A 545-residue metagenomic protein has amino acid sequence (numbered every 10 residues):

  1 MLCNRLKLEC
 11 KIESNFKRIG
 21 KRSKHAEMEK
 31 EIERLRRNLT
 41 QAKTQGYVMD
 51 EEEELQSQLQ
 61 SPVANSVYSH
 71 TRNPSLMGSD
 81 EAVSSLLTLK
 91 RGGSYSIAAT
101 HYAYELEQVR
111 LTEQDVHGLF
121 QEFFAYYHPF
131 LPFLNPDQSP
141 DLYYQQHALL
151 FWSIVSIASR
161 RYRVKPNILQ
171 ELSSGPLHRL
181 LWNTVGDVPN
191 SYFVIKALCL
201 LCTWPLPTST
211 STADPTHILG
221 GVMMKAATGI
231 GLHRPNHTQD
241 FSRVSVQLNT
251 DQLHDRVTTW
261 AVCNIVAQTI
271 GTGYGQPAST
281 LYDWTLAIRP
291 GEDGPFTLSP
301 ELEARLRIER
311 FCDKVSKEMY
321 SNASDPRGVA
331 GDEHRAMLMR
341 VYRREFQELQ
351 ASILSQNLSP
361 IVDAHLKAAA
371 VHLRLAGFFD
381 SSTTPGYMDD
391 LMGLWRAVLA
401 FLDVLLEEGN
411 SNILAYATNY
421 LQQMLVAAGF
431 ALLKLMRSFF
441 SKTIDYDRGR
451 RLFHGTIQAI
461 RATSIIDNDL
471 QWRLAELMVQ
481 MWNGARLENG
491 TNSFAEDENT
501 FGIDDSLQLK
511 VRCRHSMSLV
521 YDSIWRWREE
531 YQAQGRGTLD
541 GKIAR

Functional and structural regions predicted by a protein language model:
M1-L201, T208-T212, H217, M224-H233 (+2 more regions): Acidic, Ser/Thr/Pro-rich intrinsically disordered transcriptional activation regions
L86, I543-R545: Intrinsically disordered regulatory regions of transcription factors
Q145-A148, Q252-V257: Extracellular/periplasmic catalytic domains that process cell-envelope and extracellular macromolecules
H237-L248, G409-L414: Acidic, Ser/Thr- and Gly/Pro-rich intrinsically disordered linkers and low-complexity segments that flank or connect
H237-S242, A278-W284: Short, charged hinge/linker segments at domain and secondary-structure junctions
F241-Q252, L477-R486: Carbohydrate-binding/catalytic loop surfaces
T258-G275: Short, hydrophobic/proline-enriched secondary-structure or compact coil segments at domain edges
